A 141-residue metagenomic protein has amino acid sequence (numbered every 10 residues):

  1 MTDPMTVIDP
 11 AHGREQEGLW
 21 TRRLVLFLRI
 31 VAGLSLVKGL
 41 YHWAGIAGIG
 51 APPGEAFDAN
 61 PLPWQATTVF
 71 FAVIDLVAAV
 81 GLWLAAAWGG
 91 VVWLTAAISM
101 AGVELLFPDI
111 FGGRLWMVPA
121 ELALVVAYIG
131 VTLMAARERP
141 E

Functional and structural regions predicted by a protein language model:
T2-E141: Topology signature of small-to-medium multi-pass alpha-helical membrane proteins
